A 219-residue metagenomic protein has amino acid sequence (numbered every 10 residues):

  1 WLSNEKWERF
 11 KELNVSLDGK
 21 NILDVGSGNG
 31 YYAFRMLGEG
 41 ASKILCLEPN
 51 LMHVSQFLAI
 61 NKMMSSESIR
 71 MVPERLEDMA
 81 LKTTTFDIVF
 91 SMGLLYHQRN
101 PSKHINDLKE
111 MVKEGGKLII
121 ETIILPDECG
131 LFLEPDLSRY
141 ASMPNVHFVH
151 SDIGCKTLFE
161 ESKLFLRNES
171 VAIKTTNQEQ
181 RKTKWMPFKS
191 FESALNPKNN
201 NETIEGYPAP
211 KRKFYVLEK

Functional and structural regions predicted by a protein language model:
K20-G28: Conserved class I S-adenosyl-L-methionine
N29-G40: Conserved SAM-binding loop of SAM-dependent methyltransferases across substrates and taxa, primarily the Class I
M79-V89: A short acidic, Gly/Pro-enriched loop at the edge of an enzyme's catalytic core that lines a small-molecule cofactor
D87-P101: A short SAM/SAH-binding and catalytic strip from SAM-dependent methyltransferases
S102-K117: A short glycine-rich, Lys/Arg-flanked "PGG" loop and its adjoining helix->strand segment in the class I
I123-V146: Short, glycine-/aromatic-enriched active-site segment of Class I SAM-dependent methyltransferases
H147-K163: Short alpha-helix
K163-S193: Conserved catalytic loop of SAM-dependent methyltransferase domains
